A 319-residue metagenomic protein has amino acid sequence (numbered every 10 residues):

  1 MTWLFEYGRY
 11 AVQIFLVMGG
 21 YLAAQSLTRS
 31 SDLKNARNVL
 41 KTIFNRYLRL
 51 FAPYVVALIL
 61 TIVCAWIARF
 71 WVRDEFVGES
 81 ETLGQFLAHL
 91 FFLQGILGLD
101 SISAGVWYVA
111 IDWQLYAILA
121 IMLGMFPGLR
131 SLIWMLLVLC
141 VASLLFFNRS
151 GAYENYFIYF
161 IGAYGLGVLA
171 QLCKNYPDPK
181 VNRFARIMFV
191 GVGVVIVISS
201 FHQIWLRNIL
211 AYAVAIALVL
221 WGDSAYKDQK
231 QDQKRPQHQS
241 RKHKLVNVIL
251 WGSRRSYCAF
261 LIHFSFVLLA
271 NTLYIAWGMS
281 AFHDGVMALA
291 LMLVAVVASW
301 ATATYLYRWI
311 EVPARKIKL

Functional and structural regions predicted by a protein language model:
M1-E6, Q25-K41, L123-S131, N155-T302 (+1 more regions): Alpha-helical transmembrane segments in multi-pass integral membrane proteins
M1-R9, L22-T28, K41-R46, S80-A117 (+3 more regions): Membrane-interface helix/loop caps of multi-pass membrane proteins
Q13-F15, G162: His/acidic/aromatic-lined binding-pocket segments of jelly-roll/cupin-type domains and related regulatory beta-sandwich
V17-G19, R46, L50-Y54, D112-W113 (+3 more regions): Conserved beta-strand->loop/alpha-helix structural units within folded catalytic cores of enzymes with alpha/beta
L40, F44, L50-I111, S143 (+1 more regions): Membrane-interface helix-loop-helix regions
V55, I59-V63, I67, A117-I121 (+5 more regions): Generic alpha-helical transmembrane segments of integral inner-membrane proteins, especially permease/transport modules
V63, L137-S150, F189-Q203: Aromatic-anchored segments of alpha-helical transmembrane domains
